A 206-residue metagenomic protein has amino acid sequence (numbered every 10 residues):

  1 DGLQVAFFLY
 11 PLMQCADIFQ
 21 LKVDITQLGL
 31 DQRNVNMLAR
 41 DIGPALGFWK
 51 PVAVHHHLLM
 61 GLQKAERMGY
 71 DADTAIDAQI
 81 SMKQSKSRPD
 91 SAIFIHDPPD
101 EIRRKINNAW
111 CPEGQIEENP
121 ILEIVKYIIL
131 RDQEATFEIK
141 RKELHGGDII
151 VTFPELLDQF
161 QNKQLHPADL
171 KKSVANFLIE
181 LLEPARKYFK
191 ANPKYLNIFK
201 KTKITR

Functional and structural regions predicted by a protein language model:
D1-M13: N-terminal Rossmann-like or analogous alpha/beta NTP/dinucleotide-binding catalytic cores that position adenine
V5, L28, Q32, E118: Aromatic-acidic/polar surface patches that form glycan- and anion
C15, R33-R206: Conserved nucleotide- and phosphate/pyrophosphate-binding catalytic cores in adenylate/nucleotidyl-handling enzymes
A16-R33: A long, hydrophobic alpha-helical segment
